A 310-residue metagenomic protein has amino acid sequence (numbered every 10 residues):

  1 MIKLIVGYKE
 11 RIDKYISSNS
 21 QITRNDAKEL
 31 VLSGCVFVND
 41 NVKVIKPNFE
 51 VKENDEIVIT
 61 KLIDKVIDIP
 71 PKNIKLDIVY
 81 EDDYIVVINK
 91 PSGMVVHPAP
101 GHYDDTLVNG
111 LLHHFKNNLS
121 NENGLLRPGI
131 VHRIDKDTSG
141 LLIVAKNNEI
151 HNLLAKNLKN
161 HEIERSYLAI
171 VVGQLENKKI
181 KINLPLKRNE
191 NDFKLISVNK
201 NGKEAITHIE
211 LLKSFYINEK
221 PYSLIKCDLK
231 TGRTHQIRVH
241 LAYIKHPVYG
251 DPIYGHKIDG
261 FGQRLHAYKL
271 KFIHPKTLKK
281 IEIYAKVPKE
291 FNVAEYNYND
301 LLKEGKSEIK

Functional and structural regions predicted by a protein language model:
M1-K310: RNA pseudouridine synthases
